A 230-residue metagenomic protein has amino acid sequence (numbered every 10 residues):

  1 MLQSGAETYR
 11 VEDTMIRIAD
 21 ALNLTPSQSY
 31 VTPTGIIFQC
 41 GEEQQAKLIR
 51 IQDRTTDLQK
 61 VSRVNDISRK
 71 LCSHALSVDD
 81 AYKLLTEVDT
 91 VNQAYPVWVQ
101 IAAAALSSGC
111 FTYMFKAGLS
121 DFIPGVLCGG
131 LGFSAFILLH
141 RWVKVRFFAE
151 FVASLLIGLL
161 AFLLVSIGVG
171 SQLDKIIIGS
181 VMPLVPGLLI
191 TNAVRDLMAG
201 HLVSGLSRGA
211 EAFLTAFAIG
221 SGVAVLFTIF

Functional and structural regions predicted by a protein language model:
M1-L76: Soluble N-terminal domains of membrane-associated systems
R50-Q52, F115-S120, K144, Q172-D174 (+1 more regions): Interfacial loop-to-helix junctions that mark the boundaries of transmembrane helices in multi-pass membrane
D57-A103: Hydrophobic alpha-helical segments and helix pairs
D79, D121, L188-N192: Short helix-terminus and kink motifs of transmembrane alpha helices, predominantly at the cytoplasmic interface
E87-V88, G132-V143, L189-L202: C-terminal ends of transmembrane helices
Q93-I167: Core alpha-helical transmembrane segments of integral membrane proteins
S166-F230: Generic detector of multi-pass transmembrane helix bundles and their immediately adjacent loops in polytopic membrane
